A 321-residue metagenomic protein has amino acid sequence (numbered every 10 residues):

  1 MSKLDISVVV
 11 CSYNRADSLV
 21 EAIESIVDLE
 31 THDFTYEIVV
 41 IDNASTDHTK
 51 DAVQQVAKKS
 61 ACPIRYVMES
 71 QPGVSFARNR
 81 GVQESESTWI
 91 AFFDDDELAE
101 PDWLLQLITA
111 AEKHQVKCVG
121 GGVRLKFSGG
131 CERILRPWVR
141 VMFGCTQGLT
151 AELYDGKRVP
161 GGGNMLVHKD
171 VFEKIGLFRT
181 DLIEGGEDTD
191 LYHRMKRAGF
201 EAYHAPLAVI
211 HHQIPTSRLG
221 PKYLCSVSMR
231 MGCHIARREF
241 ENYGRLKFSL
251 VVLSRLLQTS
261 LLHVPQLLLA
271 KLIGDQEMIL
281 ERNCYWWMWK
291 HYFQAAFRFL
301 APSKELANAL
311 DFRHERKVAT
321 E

Functional and structural regions predicted by a protein language model:
R15-L29: Short, well-formed alpha-helical segments that are part of the catalytic scaffolds of diverse glycosyltransferases
S25, D42-D51, E97: A conserved acidic beta->alpha catalytic loop
S75, Q147-V167, I183: A recurrent flexible, glycine/aromatic-enriched loop bordering the glycosyltransferase active site that acts as
I90: Short aromatic/hydrophobic "clamp" motif used to bind/position activated sugar donors
D102-I134: Conserved donor NDP-sugar-binding/catalytic core segment of glycosyltransferases
G121-G122, P137-K157: Short, flexible, basic/aromatic active-site loop/helix in glycosyltransferases
E184-H193: Acidic donor-binding loop at a coil-to-helix junction in glycosyltransferase catalytic cores that engages
S226-C233, R245-E321: Non-catalytic, C-terminal membrane-associated alpha-helical segments of glycosyltransferases
